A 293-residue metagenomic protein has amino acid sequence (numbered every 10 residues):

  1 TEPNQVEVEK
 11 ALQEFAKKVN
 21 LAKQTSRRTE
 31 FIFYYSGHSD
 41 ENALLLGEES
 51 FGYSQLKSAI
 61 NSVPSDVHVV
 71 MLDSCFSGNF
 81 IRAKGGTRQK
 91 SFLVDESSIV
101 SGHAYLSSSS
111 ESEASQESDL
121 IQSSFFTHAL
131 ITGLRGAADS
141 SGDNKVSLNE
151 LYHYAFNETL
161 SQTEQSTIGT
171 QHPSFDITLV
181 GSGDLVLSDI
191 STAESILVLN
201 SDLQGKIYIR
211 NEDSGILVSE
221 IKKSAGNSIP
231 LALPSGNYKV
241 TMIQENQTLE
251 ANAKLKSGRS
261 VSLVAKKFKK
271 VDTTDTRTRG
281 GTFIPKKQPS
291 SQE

Functional and structural regions predicted by a protein language model:
T1-N237, T241-Q292: Cysteine endopeptidase catalytic domains of the caspase/legumain-like
